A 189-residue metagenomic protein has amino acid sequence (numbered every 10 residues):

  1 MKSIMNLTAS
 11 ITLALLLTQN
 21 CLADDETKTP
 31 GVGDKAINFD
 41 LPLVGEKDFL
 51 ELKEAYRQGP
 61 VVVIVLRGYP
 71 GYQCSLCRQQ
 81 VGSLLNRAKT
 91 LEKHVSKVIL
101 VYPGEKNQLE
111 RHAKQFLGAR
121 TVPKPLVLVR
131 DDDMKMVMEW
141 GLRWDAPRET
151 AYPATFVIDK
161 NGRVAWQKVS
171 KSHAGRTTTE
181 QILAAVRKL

Functional and structural regions predicted by a protein language model:
M1-A9: Bacterial N-terminal signal peptides that target proteins for export
T8-T18: Bacterial N-terminal signal peptides
A23-E54, Q79, S83: N-terminal "domain-start" segment that seeds a small globular fold
K53-G82: Short active-site neighborhood of thiol/selenol oxidoreductases, capturing the structured segment around
Q73-K124, M134-V137: Structural microenvironment flanking redox-active thiols in thiol-disulfide oxidoreductases
P123-L126, W144-F156: Structural micro-motif
V127-D131: Short acidic-hydrophobic, aromatic-tinged amphipathic segments that line or gate anion-handling sites
T150-L189: Thiol-/selenol-based redox modules, centered on thioredoxin-like and closely related oxidoreductase domains
